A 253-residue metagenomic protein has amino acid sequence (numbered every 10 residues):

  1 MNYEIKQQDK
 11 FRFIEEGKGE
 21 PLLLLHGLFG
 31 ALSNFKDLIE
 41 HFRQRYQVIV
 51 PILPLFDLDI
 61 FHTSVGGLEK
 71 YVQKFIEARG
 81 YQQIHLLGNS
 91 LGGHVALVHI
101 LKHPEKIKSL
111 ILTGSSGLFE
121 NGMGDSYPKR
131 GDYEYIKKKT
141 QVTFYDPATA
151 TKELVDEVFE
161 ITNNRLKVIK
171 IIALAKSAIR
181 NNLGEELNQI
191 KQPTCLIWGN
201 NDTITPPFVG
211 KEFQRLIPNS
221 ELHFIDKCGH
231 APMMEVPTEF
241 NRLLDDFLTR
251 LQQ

Functional and structural regions predicted by a protein language model:
R12-L58: Conserved HGGG/HGGXW glycine-rich cap/lid loop of the alpha/beta-hydrolase fold
L25, T113, I225-C228: Alpha/beta-hydrolase
K36-E40, I49-L87, R242: Active-site loop/oxyanion-hole signature of alpha/beta-hydrolase fold enzymes
G88, G92, A96: Gly/Ala-rich beta-loop-alpha elbow adjacent to hydrolase catalytic centers
L97-K102, K106-K138: Flexible "cap/lid" loop of the alpha/beta hydrolase fold
R130-Q192: Conserved alpha/beta-hydrolase catalytic His-Asp/Glu region
K176-R215, F224: Conserved serine/cysteine hydrolase catalytic core
I225-Q253: Catalytic active-site module of serine/aspartate enzymes centered on a nucleophile-bearing elbow/loop
